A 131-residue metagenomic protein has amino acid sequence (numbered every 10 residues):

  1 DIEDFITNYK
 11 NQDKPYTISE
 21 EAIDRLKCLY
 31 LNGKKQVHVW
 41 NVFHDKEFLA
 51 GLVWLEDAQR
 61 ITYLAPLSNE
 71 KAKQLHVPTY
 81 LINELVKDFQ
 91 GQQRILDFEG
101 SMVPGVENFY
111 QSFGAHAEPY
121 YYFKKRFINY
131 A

Functional and structural regions predicted by a protein language model:
D1-A72, S112: A conserved beta-strand-loop-helix scaffold within acyl/acetyltransferase catalytic domains
Q12-I18, Q74-V77, Y121, R126: Short, exposed beta-strand "edge-strand" segments with a Pro/Gly-rich flavor and a Y/T-containing core
G33-K35, F89-Q93: A structural signal for short coil/turn segments at secondary-structure junctions
K73-K87: Conserved acetyl-CoA-binding loop-helix of GNAT-fold acetyltransferases
G91-A131: Active-site/acyl-donor-binding loops of N-acyltransferases
